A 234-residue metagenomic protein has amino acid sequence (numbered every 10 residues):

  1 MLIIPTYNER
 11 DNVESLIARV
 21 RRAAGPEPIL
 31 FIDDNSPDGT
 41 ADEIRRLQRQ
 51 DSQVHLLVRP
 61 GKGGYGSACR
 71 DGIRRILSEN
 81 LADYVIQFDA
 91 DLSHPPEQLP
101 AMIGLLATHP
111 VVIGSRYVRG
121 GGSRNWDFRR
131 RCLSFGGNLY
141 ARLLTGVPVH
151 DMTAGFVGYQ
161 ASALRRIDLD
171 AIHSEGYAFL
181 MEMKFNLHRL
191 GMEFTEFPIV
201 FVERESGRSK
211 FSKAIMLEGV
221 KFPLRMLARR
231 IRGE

Functional and structural regions predicted by a protein language model:
M1, P28, E182: Cell-envelope/extracellular polymer assembly enzymes that use nucleotide-activated donors
M1-E9, L16: A conserved hydrophobic helix/loop-capping motif in glycosyltransferases and polysaccharide synthases
D11-S15, D38-L47: Acidic helix N-cap motif at the loop->helix transition within catalytic regions of sugar-transfer enzymes
A18-E27: Short, acidic, metal-binding catalytic loop of nucleotide-sugar glycosyltransferases
D33-D42, G61, L92: A conserved acidic beta->alpha catalytic loop
R59-S78, Y84, P96-Y177, R204-L217: Acceptor/aglycone-binding surface of glycosyltransferases and processive sugar-polymer synthases
G146-V147, L169-E234: Hydrophobic helical membrane-anchoring modules
